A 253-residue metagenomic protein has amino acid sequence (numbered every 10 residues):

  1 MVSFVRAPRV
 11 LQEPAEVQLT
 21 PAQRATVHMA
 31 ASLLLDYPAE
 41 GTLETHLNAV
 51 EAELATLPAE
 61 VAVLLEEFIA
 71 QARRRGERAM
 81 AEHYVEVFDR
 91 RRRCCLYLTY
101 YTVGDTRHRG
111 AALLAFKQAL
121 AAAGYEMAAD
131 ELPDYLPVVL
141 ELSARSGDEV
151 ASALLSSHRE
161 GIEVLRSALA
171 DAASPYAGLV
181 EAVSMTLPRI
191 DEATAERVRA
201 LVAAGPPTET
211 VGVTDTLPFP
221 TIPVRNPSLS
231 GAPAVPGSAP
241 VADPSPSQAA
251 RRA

Functional and structural regions predicted by a protein language model:
M1-L136, L140-A253: Charged, alpha-helix-forming regions
